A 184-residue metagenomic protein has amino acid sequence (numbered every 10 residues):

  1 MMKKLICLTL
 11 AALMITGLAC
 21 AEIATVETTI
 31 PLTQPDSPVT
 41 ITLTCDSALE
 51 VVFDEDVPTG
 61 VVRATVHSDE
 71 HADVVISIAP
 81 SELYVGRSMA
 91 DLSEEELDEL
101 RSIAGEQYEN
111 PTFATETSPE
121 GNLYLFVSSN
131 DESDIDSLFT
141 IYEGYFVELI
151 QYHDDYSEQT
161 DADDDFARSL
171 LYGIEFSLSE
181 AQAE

Functional and structural regions predicted by a protein language model:
M1-L5, T9: Positively charged n-region of N-terminal signal peptides that target proteins for export
C7, I23-C45: N-terminal, intrinsically disordered, polar/charged segments of Gram-positive cell-envelope systems that serve as
L10-M14, L18: Hydrophobic core
L18-A24, E184: Ser/Thr-rich, Proline-interspersed low-complexity disordered segments
I23-P31, P58-R63, S118-V127: Short, hydrophobic/aromatic-rich segments at coil-to-beta transitions
S37-E94: Secretory pathway targeting signatures of secreted, lumenal, and periplasmic proteins
D98-S129: Short Gly/Thr-rich strand-loop-strand
P119-A183: Short, well-structured beta-strand
